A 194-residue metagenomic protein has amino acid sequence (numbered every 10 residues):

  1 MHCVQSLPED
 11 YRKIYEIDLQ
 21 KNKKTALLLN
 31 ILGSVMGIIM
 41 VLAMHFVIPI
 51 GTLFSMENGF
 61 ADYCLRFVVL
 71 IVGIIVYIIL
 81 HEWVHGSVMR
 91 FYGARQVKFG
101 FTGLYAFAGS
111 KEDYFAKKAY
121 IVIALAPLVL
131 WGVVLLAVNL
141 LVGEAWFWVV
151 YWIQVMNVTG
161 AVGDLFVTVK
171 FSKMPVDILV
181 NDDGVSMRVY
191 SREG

Functional and structural regions predicted by a protein language model:
M1-G51, F107-S191: Metalloprotease/metallohydrolase-associated module, dominated by Zn2+-dependent proteases
F46-P49, V76-L80: Hydrophobic membrane-targeting signal helices
G51-C64: Perimembrane loop-to-helix junctions flanking transmembrane segments
A61-I78: Short pre-active-site segment immediately N-terminal to the catalytic Zn-binding motif
Y77-R90, P127: Active-site recognition of the HExxH zinc-binding catalytic motif
G86-G100, V169-S172: Membrane-water interface of transmembrane alpha-helices
A94-E112: Juxtamembrane inter-helical linkers in multi-pass membrane proteins
